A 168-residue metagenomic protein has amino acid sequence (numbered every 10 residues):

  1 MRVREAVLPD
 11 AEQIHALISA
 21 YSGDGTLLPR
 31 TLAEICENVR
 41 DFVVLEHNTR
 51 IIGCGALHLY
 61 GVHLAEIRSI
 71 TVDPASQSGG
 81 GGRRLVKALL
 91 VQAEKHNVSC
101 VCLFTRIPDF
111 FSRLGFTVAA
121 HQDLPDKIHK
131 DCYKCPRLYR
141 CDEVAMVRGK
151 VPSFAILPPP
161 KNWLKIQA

Functional and structural regions predicted by a protein language model:
R2-I14: A short beta-loop-alpha structural element at the N-terminal edge of CoA-dependent acyl/N-acetyltransferase catalytic
E5, A16-P29: Helix-loop element at the rim of GNAT/NAT acetyltransferase active sites that forms part of the acceptor-substrate
D10, H63, R106-I107: A generic "binding-loop/recognition-motif" signal
I14-H15, F111: Hydrophobic pocket/interface hotspot
P29-F42, H47-N48, I52-L64, R68-T71: A conserved beta-strand-loop-helix scaffold within acyl/acetyltransferase catalytic domains
V72, S78-A93, L103: Conserved acetyl-CoA-binding loop-helix of GNAT-fold acetyltransferases
S99, T105-K134: Conserved active-site alpha-helix within GNAT-family acetyltransferase domains
L124-A168: C-terminal "cap" of GNAT-fold acetyltransferases
